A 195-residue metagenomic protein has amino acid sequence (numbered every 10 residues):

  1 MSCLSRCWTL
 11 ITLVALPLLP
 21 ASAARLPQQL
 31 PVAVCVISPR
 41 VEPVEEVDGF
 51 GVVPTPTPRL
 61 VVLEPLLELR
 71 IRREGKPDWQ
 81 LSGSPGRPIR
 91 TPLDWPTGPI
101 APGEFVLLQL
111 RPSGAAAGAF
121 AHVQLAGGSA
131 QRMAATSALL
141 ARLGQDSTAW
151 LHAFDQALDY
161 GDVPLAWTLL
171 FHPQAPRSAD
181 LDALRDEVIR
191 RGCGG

Functional and structural regions predicted by a protein language model:
W8-P17: Bacterial N-terminal signal peptides
P20-A23: Boundary at the C-terminal end of the N-terminal hydrophobic targeting segment
R25-V36, E42-V53, S113-H152, Q156: Extended, polar beta-sheet/loop recognition surfaces of beta-rich domains that mediate binding to diverse ligands
F50-E64: Contiguous beta-strand segments within globular domains
L66-P77: Extended low-complexity, serine/threonine- and proline-enriched intrinsically disordered segments
K76-I89: Solvent-exposed serine/threonine-rich low-complexity stretches and specific carbohydrate-binding patches
P96-E104: Surface-exposed, short loops/turns at beta-strand junctions within beta-sandwich domains
L140-G195: Alpha-helical protein-protein interaction scaffolds
